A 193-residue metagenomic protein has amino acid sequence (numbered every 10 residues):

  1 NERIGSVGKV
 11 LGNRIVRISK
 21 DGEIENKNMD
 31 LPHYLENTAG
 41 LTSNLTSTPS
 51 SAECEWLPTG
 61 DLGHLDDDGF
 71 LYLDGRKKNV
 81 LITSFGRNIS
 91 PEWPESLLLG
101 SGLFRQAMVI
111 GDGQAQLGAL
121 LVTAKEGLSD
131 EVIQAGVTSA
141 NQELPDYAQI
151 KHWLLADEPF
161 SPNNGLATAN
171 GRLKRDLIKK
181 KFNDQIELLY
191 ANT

Functional and structural regions predicted by a protein language model:
N1-E2, R105: Gly/Ser/Thr-rich phosphate-binding loop
V7-V10, C54-E55, L155-E158, F182: Short loop/turn motifs at secondary-structure junctions and domain boundaries
V10, R17-T83, G100: Conserved ATP-binding/catalytic segment of the ANL
I18, L62-H152, P159, N164: AMP-binding/adenylate-forming catalytic core of the ANL superfamily
A156-F182: Flexible lysine-rich "adenylation lid" loop at the C-terminal edge of ANL adenylation domains
F182-T193: Acidic/polar alpha-helix N-cap and adjacent early helical turns within long charge-rich amphipathic helices/linkers
